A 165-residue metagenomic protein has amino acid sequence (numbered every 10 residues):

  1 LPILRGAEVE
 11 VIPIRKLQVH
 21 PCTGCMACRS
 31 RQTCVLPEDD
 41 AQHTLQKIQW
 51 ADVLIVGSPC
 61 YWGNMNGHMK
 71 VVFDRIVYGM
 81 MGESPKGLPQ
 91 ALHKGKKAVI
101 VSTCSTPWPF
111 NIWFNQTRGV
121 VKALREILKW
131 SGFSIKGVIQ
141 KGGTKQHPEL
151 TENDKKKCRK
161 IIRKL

Functional and structural regions predicted by a protein language model:
L1-A7, C104-P107, K141-G142: N-terminal beta1-alpha1 ligand-phosphate binding loop
E10-I12, V99-S102, K136-I139: Hydrophobic/aromatic beta-strand patches that form the interior of the parallel beta-sheet core in alpha/beta enzyme
V11-T33, Q146-L150: N-terminal beta-loop-helix "entrance" segment that forms/cooperates in small-molecule cofactor or anionic ligand
L17, Y61-G63, T144: Short, catalytically relevant binding-site loops at active-site mouths
T23, G67-V71, N153: Generic recognition of short, well-ordered alpha-helical segments
P37-R125: Helix-loop-strand module that forms the ligand-binding subsite of alpha/beta enzymes
F110, F114, R118-L165: Glycine-rich phosphate/pyrophosphate-binding loop and the adjoining helix
